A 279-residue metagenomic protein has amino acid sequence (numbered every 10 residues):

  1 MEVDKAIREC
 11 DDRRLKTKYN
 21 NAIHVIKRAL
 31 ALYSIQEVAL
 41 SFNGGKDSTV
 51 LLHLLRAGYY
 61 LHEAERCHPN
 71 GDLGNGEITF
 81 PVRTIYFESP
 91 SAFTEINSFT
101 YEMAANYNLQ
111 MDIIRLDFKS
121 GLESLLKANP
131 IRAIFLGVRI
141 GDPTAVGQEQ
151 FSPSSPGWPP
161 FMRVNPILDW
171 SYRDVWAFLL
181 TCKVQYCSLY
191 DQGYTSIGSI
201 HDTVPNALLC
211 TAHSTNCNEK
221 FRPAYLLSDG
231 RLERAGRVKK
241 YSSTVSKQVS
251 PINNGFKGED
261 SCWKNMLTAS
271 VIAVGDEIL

Functional and structural regions predicted by a protein language model:
M1-C262: Nucleotide-activated chemistry modules centered on ATP-dependent adenylation/adenylyltransferase
K257-L279: Non-catalytic beta/alpha edge segments that cap or flank active sites
